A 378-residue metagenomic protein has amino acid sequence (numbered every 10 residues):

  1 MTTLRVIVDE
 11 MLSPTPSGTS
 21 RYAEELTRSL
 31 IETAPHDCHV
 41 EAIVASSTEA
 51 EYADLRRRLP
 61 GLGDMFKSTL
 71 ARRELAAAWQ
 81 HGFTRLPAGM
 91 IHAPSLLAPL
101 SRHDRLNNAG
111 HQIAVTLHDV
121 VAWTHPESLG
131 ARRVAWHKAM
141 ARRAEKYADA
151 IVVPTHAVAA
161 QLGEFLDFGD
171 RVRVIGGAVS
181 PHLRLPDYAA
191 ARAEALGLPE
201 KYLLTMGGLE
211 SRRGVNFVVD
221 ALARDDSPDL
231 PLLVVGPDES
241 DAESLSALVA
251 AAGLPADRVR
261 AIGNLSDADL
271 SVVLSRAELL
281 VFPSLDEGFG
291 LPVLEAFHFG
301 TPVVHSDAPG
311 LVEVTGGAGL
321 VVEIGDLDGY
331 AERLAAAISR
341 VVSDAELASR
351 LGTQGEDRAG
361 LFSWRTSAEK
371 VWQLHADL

Functional and structural regions predicted by a protein language model:
M1-L378: Carbohydrate transferase catalytic cores enriched for Leloir-type hexosyltransferases
